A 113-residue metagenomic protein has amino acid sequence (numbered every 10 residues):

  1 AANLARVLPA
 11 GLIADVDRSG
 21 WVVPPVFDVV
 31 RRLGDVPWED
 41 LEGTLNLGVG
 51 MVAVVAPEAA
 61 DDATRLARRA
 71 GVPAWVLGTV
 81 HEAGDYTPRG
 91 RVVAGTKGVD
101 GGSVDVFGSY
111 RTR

Functional and structural regions predicted by a protein language model:
A1-R113: Glycine-/charge-enriched secondary-structure boundary and capping motifs
